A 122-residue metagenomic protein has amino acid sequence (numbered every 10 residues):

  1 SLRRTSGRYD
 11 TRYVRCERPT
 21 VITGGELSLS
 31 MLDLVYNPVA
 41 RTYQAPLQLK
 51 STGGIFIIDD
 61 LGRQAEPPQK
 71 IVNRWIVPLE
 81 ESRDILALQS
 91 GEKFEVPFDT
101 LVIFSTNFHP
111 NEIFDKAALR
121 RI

Functional and structural regions predicted by a protein language model:
S1-I103: Conserved ASCE/P-loop NTPase catalytic core
Q64-E66, P110-D115: Switch/connector loops and helix/strand junctions flanking conserved nucleotide-binding motifs in nucleotide-processing
R74, F114-I122: A short helix-turn-beta junction within AAA+ P-loop NTPase domains corresponding to the substrate/partner-engaging
N107: Conserved H-loop
